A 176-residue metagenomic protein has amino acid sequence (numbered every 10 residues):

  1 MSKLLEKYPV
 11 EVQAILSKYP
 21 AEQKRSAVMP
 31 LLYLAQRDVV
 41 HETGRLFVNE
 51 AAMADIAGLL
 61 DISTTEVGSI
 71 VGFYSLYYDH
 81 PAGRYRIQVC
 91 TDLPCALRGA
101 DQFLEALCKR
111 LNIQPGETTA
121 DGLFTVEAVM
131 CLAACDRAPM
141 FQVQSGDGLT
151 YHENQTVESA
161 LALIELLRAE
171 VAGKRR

Functional and structural regions predicted by a protein language model:
M1-R176: Signature of N-terminal electron-transfer/Fe-S-associated modules in redox systems
